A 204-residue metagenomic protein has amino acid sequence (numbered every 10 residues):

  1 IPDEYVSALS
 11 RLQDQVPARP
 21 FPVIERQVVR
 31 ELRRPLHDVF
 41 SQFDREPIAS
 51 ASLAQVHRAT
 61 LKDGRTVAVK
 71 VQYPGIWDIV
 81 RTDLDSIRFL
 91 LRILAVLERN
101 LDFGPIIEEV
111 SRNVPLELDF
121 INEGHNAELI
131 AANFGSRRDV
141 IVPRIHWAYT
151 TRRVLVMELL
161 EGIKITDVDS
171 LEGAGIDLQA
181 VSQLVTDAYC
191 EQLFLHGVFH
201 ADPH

Functional and structural regions predicted by a protein language model:
I1-G197: Broad phosphate/nucleotide-binding scaffolds in NTP-utilizing and phosphate-metabolizing enzymes
V198-D202: Catalytic-loop of the protein kinase fold
